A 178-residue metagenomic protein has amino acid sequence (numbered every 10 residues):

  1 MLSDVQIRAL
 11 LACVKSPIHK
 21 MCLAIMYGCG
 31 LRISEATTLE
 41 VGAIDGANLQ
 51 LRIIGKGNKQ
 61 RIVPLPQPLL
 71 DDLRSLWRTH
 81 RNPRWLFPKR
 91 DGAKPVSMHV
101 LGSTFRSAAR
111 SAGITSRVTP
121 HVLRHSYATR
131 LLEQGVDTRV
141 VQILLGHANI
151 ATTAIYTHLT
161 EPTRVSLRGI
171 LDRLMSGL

Functional and structural regions predicted by a protein language model:
M1-L178: Conserved catalytic core of the tyrosine transesterase superfamily
